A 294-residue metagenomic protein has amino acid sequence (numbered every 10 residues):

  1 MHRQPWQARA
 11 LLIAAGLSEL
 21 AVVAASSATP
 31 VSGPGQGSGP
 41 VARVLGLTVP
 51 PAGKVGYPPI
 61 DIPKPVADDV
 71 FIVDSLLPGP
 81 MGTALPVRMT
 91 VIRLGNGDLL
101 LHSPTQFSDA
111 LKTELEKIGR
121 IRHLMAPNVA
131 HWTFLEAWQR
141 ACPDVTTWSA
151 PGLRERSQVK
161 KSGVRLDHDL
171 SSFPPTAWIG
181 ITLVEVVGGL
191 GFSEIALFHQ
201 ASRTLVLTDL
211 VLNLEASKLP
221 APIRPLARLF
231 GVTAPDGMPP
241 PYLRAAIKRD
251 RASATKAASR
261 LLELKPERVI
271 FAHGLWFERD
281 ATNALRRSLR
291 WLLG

Functional and structural regions predicted by a protein language model:
M1-P5: N-terminal secretory signal peptides
Q7-A28: Hydrophobic alpha-helical topogenic segments used for membrane insertion/localization
L12, P30-G33, G37, N283-G294: C-terminal regulatory/interaction regions
G33-Q106, K160-L229, K256-A257, E263: Catalytic core of the metallo-beta-lactamase
A67, T105-Q106, I118, H123 (+3 more regions): Cap/insert and terminal regions of metallo-dependent hydrolase folds
M81, S108-D109, A130-F134, R154-S157 (+2 more regions): Active-site environment of divalent metal-dependent phosphoester hydrolases
L101-S103, R122-V129, W148-A150, V206-D209 (+1 more regions): Active-site neighborhood of phospho(di)ester-bond hydrolases with catalytic His/Asp-centered motifs
T113-T176: Active-site HxH/HxHxD metal-binding segment of metal-dependent hydrolases
